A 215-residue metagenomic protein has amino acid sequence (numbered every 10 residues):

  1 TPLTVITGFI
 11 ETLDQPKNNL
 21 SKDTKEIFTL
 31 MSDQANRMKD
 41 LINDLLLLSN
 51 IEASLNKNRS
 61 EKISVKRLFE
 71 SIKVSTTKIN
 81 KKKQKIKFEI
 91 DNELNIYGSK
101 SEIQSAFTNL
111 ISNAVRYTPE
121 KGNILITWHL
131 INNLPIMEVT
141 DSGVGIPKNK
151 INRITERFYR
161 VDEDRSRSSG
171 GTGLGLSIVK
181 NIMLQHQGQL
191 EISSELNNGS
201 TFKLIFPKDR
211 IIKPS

Functional and structural regions predicted by a protein language model:
D33-M38: Short alpha-helical segment of the dimerization/phosphotransfer core of two-component systems
R59-K62, K85-N95, I131: Conserved catalytic submotifs in the C-terminal HATPase_c
A114-V115: Short helix-loop "hinge" at the ATP-lid/N-box region of the Bergerat-fold HATPase_c
K121-N133: Short beta-strand/loop element within the Bergerat-fold HATPase_c
D141: Acidic ATP/Mg2+-coordinating residue in the GHKL
I146-F158, K180: Short conserved segment of the HATPase_c
Q187-Q189: Conserved glycine-rich
